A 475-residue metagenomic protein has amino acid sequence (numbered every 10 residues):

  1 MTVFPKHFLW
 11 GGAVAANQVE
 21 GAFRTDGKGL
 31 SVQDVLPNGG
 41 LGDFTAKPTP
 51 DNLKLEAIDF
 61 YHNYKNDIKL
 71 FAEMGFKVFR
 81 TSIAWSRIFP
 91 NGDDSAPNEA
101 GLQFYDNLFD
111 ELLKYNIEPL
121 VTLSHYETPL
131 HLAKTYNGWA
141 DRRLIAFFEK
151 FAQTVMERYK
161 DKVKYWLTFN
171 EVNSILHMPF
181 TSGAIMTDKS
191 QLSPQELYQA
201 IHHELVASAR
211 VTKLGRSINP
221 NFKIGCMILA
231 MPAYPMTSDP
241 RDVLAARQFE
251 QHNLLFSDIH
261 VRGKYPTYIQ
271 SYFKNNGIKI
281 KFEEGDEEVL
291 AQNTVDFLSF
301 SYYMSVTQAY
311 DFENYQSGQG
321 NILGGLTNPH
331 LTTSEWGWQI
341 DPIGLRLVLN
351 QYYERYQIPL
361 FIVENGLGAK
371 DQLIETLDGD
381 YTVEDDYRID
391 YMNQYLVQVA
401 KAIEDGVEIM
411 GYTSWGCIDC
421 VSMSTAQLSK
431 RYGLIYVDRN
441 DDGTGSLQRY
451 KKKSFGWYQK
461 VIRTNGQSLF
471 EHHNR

Functional and structural regions predicted by a protein language model:
M1-P48, N91-D93, L102-R475: Active-site region of glycoside hydrolase catalytic domains
H7-L9, Y61, V78: A common structural microfeature
T49-H62, A140-R143: Active-site mouth loops of central-metabolism enzymes
D59-N66, M74, I83, A100-N107 (+2 more regions): Generic alpha-helix structural propensity
N63-A84, Q292-L298: Catalytic domains of carbohydrate-active enzymes, especially glycoside hydrolases
K77, S86-I88, Y126-T128: A short acidic, glycine/proline-enriched capping/turn motif at secondary-structure boundaries, especially helix N-cap
I83-P97: Glycine-rich, proline-tolerant flexible connector loops at the mouths of alpha/beta enzymes
